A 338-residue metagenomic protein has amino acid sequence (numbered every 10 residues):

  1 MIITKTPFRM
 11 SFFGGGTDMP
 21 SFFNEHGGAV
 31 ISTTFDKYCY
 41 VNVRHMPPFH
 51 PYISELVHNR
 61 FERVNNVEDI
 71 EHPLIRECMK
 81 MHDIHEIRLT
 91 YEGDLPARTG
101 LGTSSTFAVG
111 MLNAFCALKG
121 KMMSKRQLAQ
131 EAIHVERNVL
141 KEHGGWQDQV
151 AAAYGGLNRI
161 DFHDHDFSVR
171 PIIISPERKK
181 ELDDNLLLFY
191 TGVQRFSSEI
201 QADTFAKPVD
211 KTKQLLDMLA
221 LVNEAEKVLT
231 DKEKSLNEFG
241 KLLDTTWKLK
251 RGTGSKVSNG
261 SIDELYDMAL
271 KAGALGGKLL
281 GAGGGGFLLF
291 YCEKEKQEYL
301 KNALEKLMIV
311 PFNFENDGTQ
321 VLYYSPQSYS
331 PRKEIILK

Functional and structural regions predicted by a protein language model:
M1-F13, D18-N24, V30-S32, Y38-D83 (+5 more regions): C-terminal nucleotide
E62, P96, A108-M111: Metal-dependent C-N hydrolase catalytic cores
E86-T90, K121-L128: Short secondary-structure capping/junction motifs at helix and strand boundaries
L89-A97: N-terminal pre-triad scaffold of radical SAM enzymes
T99-G102, R251: Short helix-coil transition sites and intra-membrane helix breaks within transmembrane domains of multi-pass
L101-K125, G156: DPxDG-like acidic metal-binding loop motif
G285: Glycine-rich active-site/cofactor-binding loop and its immediate structural neighborhood
